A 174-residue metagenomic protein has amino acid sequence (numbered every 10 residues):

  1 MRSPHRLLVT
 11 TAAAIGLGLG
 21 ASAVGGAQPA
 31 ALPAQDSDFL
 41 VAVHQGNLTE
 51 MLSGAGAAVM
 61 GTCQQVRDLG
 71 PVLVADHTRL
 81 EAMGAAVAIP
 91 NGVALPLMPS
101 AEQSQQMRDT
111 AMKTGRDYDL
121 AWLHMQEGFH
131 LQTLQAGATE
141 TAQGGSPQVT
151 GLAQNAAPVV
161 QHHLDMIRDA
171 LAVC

Functional and structural regions predicted by a protein language model:
R2-C174: His/Met- and acidic-residue-enriched segments that coordinate or traffic transition-metal cofactors and support
